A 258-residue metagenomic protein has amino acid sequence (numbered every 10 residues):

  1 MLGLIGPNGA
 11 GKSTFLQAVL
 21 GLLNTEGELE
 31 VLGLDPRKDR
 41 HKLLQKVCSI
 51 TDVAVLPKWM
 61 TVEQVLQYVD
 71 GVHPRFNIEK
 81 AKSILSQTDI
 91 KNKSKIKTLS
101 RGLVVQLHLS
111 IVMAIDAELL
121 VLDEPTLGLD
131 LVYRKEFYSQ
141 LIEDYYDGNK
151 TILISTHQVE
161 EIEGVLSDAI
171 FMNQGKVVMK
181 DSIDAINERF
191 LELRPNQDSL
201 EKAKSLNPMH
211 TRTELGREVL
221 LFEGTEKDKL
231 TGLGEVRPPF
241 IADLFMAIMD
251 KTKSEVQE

Functional and structural regions predicted by a protein language model:
P7-G11: Walker A (P-loop) phosphate-binding loop of ABC-type ATPase nucleotide-binding domains
L20: Helix-to-loop junction immediately C-terminal to a conserved catalytic motif
G27-K38, K42-L43: Conserved ABC transporter NBD signature motif
T51-L107: ABC-family P-loop ATPase nucleotide-binding domains
L120-E124, L129: Catalytic Walker B motif of ABC-type/P-loop ATPase nucleotide-binding domains
F137-F222: ABC transporter nucleotide-binding domain
P208-E258: C-terminal coupling/interaction segments
